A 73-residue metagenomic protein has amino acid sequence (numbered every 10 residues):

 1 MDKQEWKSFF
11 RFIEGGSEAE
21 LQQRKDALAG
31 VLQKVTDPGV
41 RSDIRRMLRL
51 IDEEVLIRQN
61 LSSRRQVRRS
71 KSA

Functional and structural regions predicted by a protein language model:
M1-K34: N-terminal acidic leader/helix
S17, V55-I57: Hydrophobic side chains within alpha-helical segments
Q22, P38-R49: Short, charged, amphipathic alpha-helical segments
Q59-A73: Short, charged, intrinsically disordered terminal tails
